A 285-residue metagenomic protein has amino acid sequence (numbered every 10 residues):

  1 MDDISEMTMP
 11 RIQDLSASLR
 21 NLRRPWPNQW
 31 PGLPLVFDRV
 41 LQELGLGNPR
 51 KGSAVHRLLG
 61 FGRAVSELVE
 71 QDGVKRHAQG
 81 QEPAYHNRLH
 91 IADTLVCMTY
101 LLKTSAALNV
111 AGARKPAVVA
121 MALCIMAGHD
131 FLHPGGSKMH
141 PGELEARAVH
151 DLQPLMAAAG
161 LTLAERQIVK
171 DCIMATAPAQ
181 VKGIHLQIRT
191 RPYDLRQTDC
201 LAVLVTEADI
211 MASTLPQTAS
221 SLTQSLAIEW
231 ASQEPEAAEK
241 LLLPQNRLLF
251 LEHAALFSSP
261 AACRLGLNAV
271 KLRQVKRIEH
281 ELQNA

Functional and structural regions predicted by a protein language model:
D2-G47, Y85-H86, C97-V118, G128 (+3 more regions): Divalent metal-dependent phosphate-bond-processing catalytic cores, especially two-metal-ion Mg2+/Mn2+ enzymes that act
R50-H56: Low-complexity, highly charged intrinsically disordered N-terminal segments that act as targeting/localization
G62-G73, A122-M126, V169-A177, L204-A208: Short alpha-helical scaffolding segments that buttress acidic/His motifs in well-ordered protein cores
A64-V96, L132-G135: Active-site flanking loop/helix segments enriched in acidic
G80-Y85, M121, S137-G142, A159: Short, charged/polar micro-motifs that form catalytic or ligand-binding hotspots
I91, M98, E145-H185, Q245-F250: Histidine- and acidic-residue-rich, metal-dependent catalytic cores
T94, V119-G136, A148, D171-A177: His-Asp-centered metal-binding catalytic motifs of divalent-metal-dependent phosphohydrolases/nucleases
S105-G112, K138-M139, L155-R166: Inter-helical turn/loop segments and adjacent helix faces that build the functional surface of alpha-helical bundle
